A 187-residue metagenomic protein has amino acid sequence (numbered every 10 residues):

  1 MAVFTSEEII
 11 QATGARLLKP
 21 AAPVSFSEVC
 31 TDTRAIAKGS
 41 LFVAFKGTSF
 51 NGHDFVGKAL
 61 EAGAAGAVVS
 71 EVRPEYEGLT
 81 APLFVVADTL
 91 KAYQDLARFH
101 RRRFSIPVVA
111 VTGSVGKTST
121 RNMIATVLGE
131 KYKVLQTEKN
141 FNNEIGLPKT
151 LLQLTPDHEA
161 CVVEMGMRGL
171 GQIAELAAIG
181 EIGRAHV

Functional and structural regions predicted by a protein language model:
M1-D95: N-terminal leader/targeting and accessory segments in enzymes
I9, A59, L176, H186-V187: Residue-level preference for non-acidic, small/hydrophobic
K91-H186: Phosphate-binding loop of NTP-binding sites
